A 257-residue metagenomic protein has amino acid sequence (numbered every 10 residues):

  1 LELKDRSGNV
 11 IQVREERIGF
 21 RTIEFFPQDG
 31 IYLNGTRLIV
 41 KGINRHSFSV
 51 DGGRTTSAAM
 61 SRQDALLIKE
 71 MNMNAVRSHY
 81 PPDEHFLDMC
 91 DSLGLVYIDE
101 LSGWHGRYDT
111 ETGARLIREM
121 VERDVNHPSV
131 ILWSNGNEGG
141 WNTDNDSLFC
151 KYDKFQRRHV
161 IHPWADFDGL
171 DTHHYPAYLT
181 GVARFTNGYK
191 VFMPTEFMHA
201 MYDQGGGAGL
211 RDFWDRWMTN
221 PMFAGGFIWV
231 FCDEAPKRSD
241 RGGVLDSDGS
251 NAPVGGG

Functional and structural regions predicted by a protein language model:
L1-E70, D88: N-terminal carbohydrate-binding accessory modules
A65-I68, A75-G256: Substrate-binding/catalytic cleft of secreted carbohydrate-active enzymes, primarily glycoside hydrolases
